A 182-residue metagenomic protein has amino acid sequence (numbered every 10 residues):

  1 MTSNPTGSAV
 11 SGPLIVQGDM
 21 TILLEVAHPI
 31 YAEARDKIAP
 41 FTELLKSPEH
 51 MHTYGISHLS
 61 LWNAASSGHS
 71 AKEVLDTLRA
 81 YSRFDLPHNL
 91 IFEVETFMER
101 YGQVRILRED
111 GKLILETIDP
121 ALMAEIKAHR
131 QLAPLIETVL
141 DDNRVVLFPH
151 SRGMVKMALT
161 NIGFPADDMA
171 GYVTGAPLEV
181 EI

Functional and structural regions predicted by a protein language model:
M1-I182: Extended alpha-helical interface modules used as scaffolds for assembling large macromolecular complexes
